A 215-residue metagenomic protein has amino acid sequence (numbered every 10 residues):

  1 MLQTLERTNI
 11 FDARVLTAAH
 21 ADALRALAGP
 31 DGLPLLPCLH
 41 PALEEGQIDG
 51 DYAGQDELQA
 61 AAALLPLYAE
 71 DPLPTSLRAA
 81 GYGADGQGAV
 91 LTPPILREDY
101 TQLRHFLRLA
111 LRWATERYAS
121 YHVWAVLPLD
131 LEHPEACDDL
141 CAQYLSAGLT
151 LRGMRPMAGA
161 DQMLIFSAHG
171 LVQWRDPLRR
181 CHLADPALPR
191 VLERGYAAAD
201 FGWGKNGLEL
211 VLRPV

Functional and structural regions predicted by a protein language model:
M1-L43, G50, D176-H182: Short amphipathic alpha-helix that is part of the acyltransferase structural core
R25-L58, A63, L67-A69, A187-E193 (+1 more regions): Active-site rim helix/loop that mediates acceptor-substrate recognition in acyltransferases
P37-P41, E45, G50, E57-E98 (+1 more regions): Conserved acyl-donor/pantetheine-binding loop and adjacent beta-alpha core of acyl/acetyltransferases and related
G88-A89, T115-P134: Conserved GNAT acetyl-CoA-binding A-motif
P93-E116, D139: Conserved acetyl-CoA-binding loop-helix of GNAT-fold acetyltransferases
L129-M154: Conserved active-site alpha-helix within GNAT-family acetyltransferase domains
M157-R180, G207-V215: C-terminal "cap" of GNAT-fold acetyltransferases
R175-V191, Y196: Charged/polar low-complexity intrinsically disordered segments, enriched in acidic residues
